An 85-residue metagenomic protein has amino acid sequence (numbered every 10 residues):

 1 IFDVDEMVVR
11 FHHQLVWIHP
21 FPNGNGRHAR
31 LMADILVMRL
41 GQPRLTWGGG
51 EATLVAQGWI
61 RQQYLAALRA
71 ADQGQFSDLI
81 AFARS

Functional and structural regions predicted by a protein language model:
I1-S85: Phosphate/pyrophosphate-binding active-site loops
